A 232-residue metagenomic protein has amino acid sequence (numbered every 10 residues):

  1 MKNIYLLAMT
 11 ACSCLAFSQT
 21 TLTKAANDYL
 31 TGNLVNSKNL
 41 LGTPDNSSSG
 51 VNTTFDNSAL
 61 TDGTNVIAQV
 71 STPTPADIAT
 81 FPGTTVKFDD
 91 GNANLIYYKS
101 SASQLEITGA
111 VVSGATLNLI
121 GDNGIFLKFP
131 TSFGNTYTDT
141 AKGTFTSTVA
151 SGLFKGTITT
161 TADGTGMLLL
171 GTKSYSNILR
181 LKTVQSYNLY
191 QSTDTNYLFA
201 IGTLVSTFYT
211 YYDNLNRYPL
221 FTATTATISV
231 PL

Functional and structural regions predicted by a protein language model:
M1-L22: Bacterial Sec-dependent N-terminal signal peptides
Q19-L232: Conserved functional acidic sites
